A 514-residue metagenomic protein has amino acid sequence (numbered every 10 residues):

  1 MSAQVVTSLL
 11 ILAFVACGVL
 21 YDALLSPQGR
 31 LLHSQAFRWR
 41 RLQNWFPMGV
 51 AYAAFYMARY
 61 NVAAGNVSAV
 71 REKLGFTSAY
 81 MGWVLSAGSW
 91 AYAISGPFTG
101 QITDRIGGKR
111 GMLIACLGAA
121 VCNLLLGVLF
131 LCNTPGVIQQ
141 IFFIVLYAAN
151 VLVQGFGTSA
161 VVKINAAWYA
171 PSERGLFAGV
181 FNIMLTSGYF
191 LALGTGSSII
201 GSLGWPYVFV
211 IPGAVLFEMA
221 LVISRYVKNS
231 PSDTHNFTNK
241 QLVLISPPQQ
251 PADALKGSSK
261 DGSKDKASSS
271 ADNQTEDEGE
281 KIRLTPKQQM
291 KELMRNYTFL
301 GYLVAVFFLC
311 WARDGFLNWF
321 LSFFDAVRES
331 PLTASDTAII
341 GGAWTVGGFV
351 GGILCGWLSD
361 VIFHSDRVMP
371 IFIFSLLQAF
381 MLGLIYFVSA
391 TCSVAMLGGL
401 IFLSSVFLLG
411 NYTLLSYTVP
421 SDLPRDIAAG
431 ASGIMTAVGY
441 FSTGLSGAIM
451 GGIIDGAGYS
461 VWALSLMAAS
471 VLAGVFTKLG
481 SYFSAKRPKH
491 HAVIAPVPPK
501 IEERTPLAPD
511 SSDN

Functional and structural regions predicted by a protein language model:
A3-V5, F181-S232: Helix-loop-helix hairpin linking two adjacent transmembrane segments in secondary transporters
S8-F14, Y207-R225, A463-G480: Symmetry-related core transmembrane helices of the 12-TM Major Facilitator Superfamily/SLC fold
R59-V67, N296-I353, Y412, S416 (+1 more regions): Extracytoplasmic gate region of multi-pass secondary transporters
R105-C116, V361-S375: Cytoplasmic membrane-interface "Motif A"-like loop-to-helix N-cap segments of 12-TM Major Facilitator Superfamily
L117-G136, L376-A390: C-terminal ends and interior cores of transmembrane alpha-helices in multi-pass membrane transporters/permeases
C122, G136-F156, V394-G410: Hydrophobic core of transmembrane alpha-helices in multi-pass small-molecule transporters, especially MFS/SLC-type
L146-L185: Cytoplasmic helix-loop-helix junction between adjacent transmembrane helices in 12-TM secondary transporters
D366-T418: C-terminal transmembrane helical hairpin of 12-TM major facilitator-type secondary transporters
